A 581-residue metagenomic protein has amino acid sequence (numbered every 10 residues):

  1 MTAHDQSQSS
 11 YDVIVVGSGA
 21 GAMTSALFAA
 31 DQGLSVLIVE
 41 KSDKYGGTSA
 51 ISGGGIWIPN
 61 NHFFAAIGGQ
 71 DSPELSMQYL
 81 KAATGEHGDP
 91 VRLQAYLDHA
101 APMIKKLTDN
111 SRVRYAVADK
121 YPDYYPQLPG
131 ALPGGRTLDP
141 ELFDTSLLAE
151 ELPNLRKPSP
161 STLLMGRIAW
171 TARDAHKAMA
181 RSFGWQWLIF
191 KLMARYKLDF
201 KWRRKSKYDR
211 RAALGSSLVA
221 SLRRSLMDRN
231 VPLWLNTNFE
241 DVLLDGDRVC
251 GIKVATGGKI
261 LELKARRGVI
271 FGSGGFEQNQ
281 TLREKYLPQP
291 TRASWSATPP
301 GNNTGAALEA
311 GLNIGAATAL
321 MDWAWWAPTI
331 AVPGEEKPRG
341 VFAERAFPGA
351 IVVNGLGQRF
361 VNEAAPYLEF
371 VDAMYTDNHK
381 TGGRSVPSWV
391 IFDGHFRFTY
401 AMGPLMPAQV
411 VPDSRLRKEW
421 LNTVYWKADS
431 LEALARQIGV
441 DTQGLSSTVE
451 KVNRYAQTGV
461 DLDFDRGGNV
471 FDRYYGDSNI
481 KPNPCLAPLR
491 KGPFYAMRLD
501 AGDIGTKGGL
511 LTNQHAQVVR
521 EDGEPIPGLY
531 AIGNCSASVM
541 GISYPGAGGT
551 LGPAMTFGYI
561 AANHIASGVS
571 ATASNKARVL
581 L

Functional and structural regions predicted by a protein language model:
M1-V13, D31, S216, A220 (+4 more regions): Extreme N-terminal leader/targeting segments of oxidoreductases
V13-I38: N-terminal Rossmann-like FAD-binding beta1-loop-alpha1 element of flavoenzymes
K41-P232, V352, R359, F398 (+3 more regions): Conserved N-terminal/central alpha/beta ligand/cofactor-binding core
P126, L132-G134, E141-L188, L308-A310 (+2 more regions): An anion/pyrophosphate-binding glycine-rich loop and adjacent beta-alpha core in soluble alpha-beta enzymes
F200-R266, L308: Helical element adjacent to the flavin cofactor pocket in flavoenzyme catalytic cores
D209-S216, D228, T256-E335, R339 (+2 more regions): Glycine-rich loop(s) and the adjacent beta-strand/alpha-helix scaffold that form part
D241, R248, G444-V539, S543: A glycine-rich dinucleotide-binding beta-alpha-beta segment and adjacent secondary-structure elements that constitute
A310-A317, S446, P553-A573: Internal hydrophobic alpha-helix adjacent to the cofactor/substrate pocket in enzyme cavities
